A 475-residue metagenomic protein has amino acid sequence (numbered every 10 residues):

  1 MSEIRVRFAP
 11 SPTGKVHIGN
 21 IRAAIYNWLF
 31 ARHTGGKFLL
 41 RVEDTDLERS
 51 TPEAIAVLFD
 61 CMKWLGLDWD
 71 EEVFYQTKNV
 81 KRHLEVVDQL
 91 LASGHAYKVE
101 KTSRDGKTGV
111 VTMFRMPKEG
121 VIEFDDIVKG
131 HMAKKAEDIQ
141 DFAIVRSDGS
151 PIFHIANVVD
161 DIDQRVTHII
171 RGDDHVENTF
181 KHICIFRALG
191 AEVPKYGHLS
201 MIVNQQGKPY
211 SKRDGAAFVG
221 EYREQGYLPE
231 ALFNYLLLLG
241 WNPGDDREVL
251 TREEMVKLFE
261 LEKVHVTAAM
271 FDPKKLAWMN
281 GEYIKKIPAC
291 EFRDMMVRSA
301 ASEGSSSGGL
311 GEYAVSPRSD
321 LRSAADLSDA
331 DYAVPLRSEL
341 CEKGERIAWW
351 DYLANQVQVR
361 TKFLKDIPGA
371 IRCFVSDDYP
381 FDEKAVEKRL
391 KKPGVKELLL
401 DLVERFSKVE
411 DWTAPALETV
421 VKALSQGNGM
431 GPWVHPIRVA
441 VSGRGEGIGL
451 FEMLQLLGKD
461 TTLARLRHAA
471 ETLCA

Functional and structural regions predicted by a protein language model:
M1-K101, G106-T108, E137, E177-A191: N-terminal Rossmann-like or analogous alpha/beta NTP/dinucleotide-binding catalytic cores that position adenine
R7-P12, L40-D44, Q164-H168, L402 (+2 more regions): Glycine- and acidic
N27, L58, L90, F114 (+7 more regions): Residue-level signal for inorganic ion chemistry
Q76, A92-K212, F218, Y222 (+4 more regions): Active-site cores that bind ATP or allylic diphosphates and position pyrophosphate for catalysis
R146, Q164-H175, V203-Y235, L239-E248 (+3 more regions): Conserved phosphate-binding loops in nucleotide/dinucleotide-binding enzymes
A289-A300, E342-Q426: Small-residue-rich helix-loop
V297-E345: Intrinsic disorder/low-complexity segments
W412-C474: Charged substrate- and nucleic-acid-binding regions of tRNA-handling and nucleotidyl-transfer enzymes, centered on
